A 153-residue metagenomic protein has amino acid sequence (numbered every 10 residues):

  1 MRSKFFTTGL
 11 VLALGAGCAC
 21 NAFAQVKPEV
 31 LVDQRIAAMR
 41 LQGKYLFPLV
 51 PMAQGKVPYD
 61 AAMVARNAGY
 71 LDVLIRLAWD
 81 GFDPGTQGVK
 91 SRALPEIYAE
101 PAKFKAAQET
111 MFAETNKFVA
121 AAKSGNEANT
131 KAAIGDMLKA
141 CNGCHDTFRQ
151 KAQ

Functional and structural regions predicted by a protein language model:
M1-L10: Bacterial N-terminal signal peptides that target proteins for export
G9-G17: Bacterial N-terminal signal peptides
C18-A24: Sec/Tat signal peptide C-region and signal peptidase I cleavage site
E29-A61, N67-Q153: Sequence context surrounding c-type heme c attachment/ligation sites in exported
